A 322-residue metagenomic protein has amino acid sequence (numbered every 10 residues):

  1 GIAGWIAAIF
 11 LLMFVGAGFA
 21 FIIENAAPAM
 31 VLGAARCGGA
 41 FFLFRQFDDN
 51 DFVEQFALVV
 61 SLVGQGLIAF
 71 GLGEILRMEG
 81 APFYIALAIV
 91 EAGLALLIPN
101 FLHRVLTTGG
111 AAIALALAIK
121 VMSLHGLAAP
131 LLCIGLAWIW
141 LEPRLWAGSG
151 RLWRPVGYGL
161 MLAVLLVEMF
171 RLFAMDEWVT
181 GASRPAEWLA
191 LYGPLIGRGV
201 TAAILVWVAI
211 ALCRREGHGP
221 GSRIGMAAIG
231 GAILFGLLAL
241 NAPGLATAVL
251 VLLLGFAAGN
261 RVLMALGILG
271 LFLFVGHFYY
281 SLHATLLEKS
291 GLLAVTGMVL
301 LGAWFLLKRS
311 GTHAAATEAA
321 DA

Functional and structural regions predicted by a protein language model:
G1-A322: Alpha-helical multi-pass membrane segments and their bilayer interfacial helix-loop junctions
